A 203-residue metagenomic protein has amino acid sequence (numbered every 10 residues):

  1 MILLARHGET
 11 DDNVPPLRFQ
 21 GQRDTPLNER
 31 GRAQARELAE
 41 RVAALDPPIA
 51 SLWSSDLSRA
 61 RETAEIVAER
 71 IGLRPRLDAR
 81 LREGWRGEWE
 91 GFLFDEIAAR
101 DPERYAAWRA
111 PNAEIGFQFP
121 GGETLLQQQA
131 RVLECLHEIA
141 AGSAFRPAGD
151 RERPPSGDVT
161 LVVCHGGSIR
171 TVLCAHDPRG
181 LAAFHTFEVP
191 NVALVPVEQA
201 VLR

Functional and structural regions predicted by a protein language model:
M1-L3: Extreme N-terminal starter segment of soluble prokaryotic enzymes
A5-L73: Active-site-proximal alpha-helix that buttresses catalytic centers in soluble enzyme cores
G8, S54-L57, R80, V163-G167: Short, well-ordered beta-to-alpha junction loops that form the rim of enzyme active sites and present histidine/acidic
T25, I71-E134: Phosphate-handling substructures
P48-D56, R146-P154, V159-V163: Short glycine-rich phosphate-binding loop at a beta-alpha junction
I66, T171-A175: Active-site signature of alpha/beta-hydrolase-fold catalytic machinery across serine- and Asp/Cys-nucleophile hydrolases
G166-R170, P196: GST superfamily/GST-like fold recognition
R179-R203: Domain-level recognition of soluble alpha/beta enzyme cores, biased toward histidine phosphatases/phosphomutases
